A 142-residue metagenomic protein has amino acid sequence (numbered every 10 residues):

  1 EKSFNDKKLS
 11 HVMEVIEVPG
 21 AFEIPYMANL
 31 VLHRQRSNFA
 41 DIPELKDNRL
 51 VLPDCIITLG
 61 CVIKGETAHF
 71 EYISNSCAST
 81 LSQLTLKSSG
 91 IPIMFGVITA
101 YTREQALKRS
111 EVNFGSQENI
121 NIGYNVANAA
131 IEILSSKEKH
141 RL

Functional and structural regions predicted by a protein language model:
E1-V15, P19: Glycine-rich phosphate/diphosphate-binding loop of Rossmann-like nucleotide-binding domains
S3, M27-L81, T85: Glycine-rich phosphate-binding loop
K7-S10, L50, C55, A127 (+1 more regions): A structure-centric feature marking long, well-folded core domains of fungal metabolic enzymes and membrane transporters
M13-V31: N-terminal beta-loop-helix "entrance" segment that forms/cooperates in small-molecule cofactor or anionic ligand
E14, D54-I56, I91-V97: Structural motif
V18, G60-V62, V97-R103: Short, ordered loop/turn segments at secondary-structure junctions
F70-L142: C-terminal binding/interaction regions
